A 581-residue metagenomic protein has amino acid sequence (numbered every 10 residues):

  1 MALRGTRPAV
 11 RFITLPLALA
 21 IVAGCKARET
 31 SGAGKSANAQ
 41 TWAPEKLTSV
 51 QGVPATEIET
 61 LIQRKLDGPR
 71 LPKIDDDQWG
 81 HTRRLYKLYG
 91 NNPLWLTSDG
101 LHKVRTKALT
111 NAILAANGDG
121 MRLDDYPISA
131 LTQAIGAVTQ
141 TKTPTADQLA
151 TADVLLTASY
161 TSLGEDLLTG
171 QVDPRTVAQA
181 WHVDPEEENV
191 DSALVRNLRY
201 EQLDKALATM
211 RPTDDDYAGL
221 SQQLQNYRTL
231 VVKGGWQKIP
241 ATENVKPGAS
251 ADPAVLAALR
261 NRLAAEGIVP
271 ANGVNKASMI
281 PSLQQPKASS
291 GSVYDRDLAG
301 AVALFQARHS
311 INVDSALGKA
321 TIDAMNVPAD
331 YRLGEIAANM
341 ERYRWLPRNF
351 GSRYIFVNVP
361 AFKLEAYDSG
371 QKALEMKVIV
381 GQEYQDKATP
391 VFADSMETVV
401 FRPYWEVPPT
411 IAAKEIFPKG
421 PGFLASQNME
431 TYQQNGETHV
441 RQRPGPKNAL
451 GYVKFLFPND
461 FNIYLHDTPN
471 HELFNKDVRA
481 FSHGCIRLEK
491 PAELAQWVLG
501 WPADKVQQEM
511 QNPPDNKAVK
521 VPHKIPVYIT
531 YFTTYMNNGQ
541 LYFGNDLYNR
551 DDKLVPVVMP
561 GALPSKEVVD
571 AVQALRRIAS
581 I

Functional and structural regions predicted by a protein language model:
A2-I13: Bacterial N-terminal signal peptides that target proteins for export
I13-A20: Bacterial N-terminal signal peptides
G24-K87, V154, A158-S162, W181 (+1 more regions): Well-ordered beta-sheet/strand-loop patches within structured domains
L71-I113: N-terminal, post-signal-peptide region of Sec/Tat-exported proteins
Y89-N92, P127-P144, G235-V245: Acidic/histidine-rich, surface-exposed loop or edge segments in extracytoplasmic proteins
D99-Q171, W181: A cross-kingdom signal targeting lumenal/periplasmic-facing segments of multi-pass membrane and secretory-pathway
